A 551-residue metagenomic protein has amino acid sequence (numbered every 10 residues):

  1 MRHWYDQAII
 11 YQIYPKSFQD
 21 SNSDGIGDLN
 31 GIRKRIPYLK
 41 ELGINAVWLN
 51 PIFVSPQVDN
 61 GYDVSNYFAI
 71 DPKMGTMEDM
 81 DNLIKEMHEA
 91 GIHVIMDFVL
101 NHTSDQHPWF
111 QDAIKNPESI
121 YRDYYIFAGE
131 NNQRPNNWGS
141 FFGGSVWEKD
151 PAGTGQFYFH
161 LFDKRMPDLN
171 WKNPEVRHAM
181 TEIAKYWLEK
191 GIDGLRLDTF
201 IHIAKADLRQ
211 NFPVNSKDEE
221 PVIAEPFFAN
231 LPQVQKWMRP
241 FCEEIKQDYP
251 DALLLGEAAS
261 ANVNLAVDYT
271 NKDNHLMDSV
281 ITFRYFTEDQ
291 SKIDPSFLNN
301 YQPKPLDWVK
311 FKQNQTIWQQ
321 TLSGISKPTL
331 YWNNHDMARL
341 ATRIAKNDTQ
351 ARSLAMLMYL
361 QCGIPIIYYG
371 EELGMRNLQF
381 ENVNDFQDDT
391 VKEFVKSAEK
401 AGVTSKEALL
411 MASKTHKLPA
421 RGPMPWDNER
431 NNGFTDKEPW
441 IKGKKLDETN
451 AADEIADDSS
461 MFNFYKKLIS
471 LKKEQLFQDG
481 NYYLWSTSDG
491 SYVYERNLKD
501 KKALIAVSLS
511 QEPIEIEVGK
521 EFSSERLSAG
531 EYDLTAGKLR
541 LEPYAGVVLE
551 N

Functional and structural regions predicted by a protein language model:
M1-R2, N551: Basic/polar N-terminal segments that are highly enriched at the extreme N-terminus, encompassing both cleavable
R2-K185, E189, H202-N262, K272 (+1 more regions): Acidic/aromatic-lined carbohydrate-recognition and catalytic surfaces of CAZymes acting on diverse glycans
Y5-D6, S216-D218, I223-P226, K236-M238 (+11 more regions): Loop/helix patches that line or flank the sugar-binding groove of alpha-linked glycan CAZymes
V47, L195-L197: Hydrophobic residues within beta-strands of alpha/beta enzymes
P513-A529: Beta-strand-rich binding/interaction modules
T535-N551: C-terminal beta-strand-rich structural cap/linker in extracellular carbohydrate-active enzymes
